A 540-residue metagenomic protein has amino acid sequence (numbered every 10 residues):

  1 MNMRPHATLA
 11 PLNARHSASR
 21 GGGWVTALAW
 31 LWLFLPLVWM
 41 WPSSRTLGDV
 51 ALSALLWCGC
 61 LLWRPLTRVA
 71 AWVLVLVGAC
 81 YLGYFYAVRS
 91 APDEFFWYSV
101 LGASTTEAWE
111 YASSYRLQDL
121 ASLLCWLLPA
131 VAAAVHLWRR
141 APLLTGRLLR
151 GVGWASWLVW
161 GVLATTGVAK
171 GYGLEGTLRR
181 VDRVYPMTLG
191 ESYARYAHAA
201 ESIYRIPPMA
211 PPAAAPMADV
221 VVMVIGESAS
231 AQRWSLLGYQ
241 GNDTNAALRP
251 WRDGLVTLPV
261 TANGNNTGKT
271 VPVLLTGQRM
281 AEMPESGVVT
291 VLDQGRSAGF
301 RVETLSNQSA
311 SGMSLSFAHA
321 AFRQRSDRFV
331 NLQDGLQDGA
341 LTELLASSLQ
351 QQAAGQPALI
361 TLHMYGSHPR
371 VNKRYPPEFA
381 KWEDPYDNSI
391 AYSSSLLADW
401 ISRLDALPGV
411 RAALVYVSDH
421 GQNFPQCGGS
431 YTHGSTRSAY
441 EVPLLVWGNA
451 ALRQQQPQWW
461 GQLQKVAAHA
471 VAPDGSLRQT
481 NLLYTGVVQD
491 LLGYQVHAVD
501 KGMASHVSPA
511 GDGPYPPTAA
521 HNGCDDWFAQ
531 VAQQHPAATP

Functional and structural regions predicted by a protein language model:
N2-V181: Transmembrane and membrane-interface helices of multi-pass, inner-membrane envelope-modifying transferases
R4, T8-L31, W39, S43-T46 (+9 more regions): Membrane-interface soluble catalytic domains
T165-M223, S228-P376, T480-N481, T485-G513 (+1 more regions): Active-site-proximal alpha/beta segments of enzymes that process anionic O-linked groups
M209-P211, G429-G434, A472-P473: Short, P/G- and charge-enriched loop/turn segments at secondary-structure junctions
V222-M223, Y392-H433, T485-L492: Metal-dependent active-site segment of extracytoplasmic phospho-/sulfohydrolases and closely related
N242-D243, V410, V417-G461, P514-T518: Histidine-centered active-site microenvironments of extracellular/periplasmic hydrolases and transferases
V291, L341, L345, S389 (+1 more regions): Alpha-helical packing segments of well-folded alpha/beta enzyme cores
M313, S348-Y392, N423-T436, E441-V442: Active-site His/acidic residue clusters
